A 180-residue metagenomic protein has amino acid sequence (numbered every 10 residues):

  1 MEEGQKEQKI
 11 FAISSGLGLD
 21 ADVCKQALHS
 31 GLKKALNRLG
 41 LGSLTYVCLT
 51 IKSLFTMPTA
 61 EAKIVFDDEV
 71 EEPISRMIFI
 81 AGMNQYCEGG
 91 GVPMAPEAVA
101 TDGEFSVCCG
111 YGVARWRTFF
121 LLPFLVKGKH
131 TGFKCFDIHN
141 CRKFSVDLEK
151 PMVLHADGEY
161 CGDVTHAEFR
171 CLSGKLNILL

Functional and structural regions predicted by a protein language model:
M1-F79: Catalytic core of DAGKc-family lipid kinases
Q8-K9, L44-F55, Q85-V92, G112-F119: Short N-terminal helix-initiation segments at or just after the protein's N-terminus
G16, D20, F79-A95, Y160: Glycine-rich phosphate/pyrophosphate-binding beta-alpha loops
L19, H29, Y86-C87, V113-A114 (+1 more regions): Active-site/binding-pocket entry motifs
D20-D22, K34-A35, G90-V92, R115 (+1 more regions): Short hydrophobic/aromatic-rich motifs at helix boundaries and adjacent loops
F66-I74, P93-L180: ATP/nucleoside-binding phosphotransfer catalytic cores, i.e., glycine-rich phosphate-binding loops
